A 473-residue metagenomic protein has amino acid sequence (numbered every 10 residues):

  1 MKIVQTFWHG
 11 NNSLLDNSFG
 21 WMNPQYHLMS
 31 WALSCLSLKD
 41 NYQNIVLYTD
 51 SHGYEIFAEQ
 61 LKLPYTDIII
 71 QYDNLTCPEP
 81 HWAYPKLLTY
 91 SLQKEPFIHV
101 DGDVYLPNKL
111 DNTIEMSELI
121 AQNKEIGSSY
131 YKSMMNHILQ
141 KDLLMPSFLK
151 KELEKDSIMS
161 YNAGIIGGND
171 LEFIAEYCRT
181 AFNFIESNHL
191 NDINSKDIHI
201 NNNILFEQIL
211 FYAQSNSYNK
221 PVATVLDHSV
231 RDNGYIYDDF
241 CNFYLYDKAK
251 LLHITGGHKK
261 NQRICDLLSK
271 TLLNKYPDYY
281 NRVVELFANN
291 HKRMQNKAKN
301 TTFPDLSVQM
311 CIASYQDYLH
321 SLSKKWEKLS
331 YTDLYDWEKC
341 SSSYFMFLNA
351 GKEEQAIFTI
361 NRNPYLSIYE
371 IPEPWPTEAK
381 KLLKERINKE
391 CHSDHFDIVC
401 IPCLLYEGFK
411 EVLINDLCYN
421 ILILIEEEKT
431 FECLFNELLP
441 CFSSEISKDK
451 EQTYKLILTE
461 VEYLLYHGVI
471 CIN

Functional and structural regions predicted by a protein language model:
M1-N74, K250, G256-I264, T271-K292: N-terminal anchoring/stem segment of glycosyltransferases
Y26-L28, A32-S34, Y72-V100, V104-N108: A conserved donor-nucleotide-binding helix/loop in the catalytic core of Leloir-type glycosyltransferases
Q60-N74, F97-I98, T113-Q122: Active-site regions of enzymes building and remodeling cell-envelope glycoconjugates
P107-D142: Conserved donor-nucleotide/metal-binding helix-loop-beta segment in metal-dependent transferases, i.e., the alpha-helix
L143-D156: Short, flexible, basic/aromatic active-site loop/helix in glycosyltransferases
L153-L252: Catalytic core and acceptor-binding pocket of nucleotide-sugar-dependent glycosyltransferases
Q295-E354, E407-N473: Long, charge-rich, low-complexity alpha-helical segments
F345-E407: Long, low-complexity, charged/polar intrinsically disordered regions in eukaryotic proteins
